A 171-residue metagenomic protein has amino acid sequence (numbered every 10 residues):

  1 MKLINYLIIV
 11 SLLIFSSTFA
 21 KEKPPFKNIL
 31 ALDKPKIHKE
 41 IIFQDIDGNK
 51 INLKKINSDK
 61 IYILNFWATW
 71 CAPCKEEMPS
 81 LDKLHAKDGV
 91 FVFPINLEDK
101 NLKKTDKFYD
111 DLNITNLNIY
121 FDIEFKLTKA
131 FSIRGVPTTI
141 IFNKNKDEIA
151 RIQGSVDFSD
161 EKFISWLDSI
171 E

Functional and structural regions predicted by a protein language model:
M1-Y6: Positively charged n-region of N-terminal signal peptides that target proteins for export
L7-F15: Bacterial N-terminal signal peptides
K21-K54: N-terminal "domain-start" segment that seeds a small globular fold
I37, K60, R134-V136: Short, small/polar residue-rich loop motifs at catalytic or cofactor-binding pockets
N52-K75: Short active-site neighborhood of thiol/selenol oxidoreductases, capturing the structured segment around
I63-L64, V92, T139: Hydrophobic beta-strand anchors of alpha/beta hydrolase catalytic cores
K75-L112, I123-K129: Structural microenvironment flanking redox-active thiols in thiol-disulfide oxidoreductases
D110-T115, D122-L167: Thiol/disulfide oxidoreductase modules built on the thioredoxin-like
